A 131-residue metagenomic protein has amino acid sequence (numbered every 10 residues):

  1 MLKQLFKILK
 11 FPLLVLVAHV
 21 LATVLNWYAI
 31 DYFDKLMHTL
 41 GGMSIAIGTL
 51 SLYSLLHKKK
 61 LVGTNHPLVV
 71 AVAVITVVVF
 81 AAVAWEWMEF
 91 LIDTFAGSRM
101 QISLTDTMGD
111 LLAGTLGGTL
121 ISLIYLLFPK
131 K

Functional and structural regions predicted by a protein language model:
M1-T105, T115-K131: Bulky hydrophobic segments
D110: Extended, polar beta-sheet/loop recognition surfaces of beta-rich domains that mediate binding to diverse ligands
